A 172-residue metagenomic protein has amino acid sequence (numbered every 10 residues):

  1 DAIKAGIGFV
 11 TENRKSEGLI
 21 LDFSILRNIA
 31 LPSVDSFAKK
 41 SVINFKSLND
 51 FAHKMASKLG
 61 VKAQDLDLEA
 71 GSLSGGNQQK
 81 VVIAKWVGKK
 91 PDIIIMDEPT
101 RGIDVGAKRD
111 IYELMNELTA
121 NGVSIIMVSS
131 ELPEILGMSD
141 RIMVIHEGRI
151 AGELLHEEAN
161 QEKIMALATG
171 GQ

Functional and structural regions predicted by a protein language model:
D1-Q172: Glycine-rich phosphate-binding loops of nucleotide-dependent enzymes
